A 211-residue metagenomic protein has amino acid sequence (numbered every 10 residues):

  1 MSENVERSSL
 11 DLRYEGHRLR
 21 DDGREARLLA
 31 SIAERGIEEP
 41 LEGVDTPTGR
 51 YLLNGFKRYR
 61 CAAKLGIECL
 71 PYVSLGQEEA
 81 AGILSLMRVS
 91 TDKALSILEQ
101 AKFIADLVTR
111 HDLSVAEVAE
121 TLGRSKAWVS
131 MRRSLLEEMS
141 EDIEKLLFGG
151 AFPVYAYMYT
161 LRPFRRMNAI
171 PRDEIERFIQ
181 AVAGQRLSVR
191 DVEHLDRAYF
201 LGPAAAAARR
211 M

Functional and structural regions predicted by a protein language model:
M1-S74: Short, charged/polar connector segments at secondary-structure boundaries
E6, D21, D45, G76-E79 (+5 more regions): General structural signal for secondary-structure boundaries
E15, T48-G49, T91, F148 (+2 more regions): A general structural-boundary detector
H17-L19, R60-E144, F148: Amphipathic, charge-rich alpha-helical segments that serve as recognition/docking helices
R20-R27, D92-K93, E99, D191-V192 (+1 more regions): Short N-terminal secondary-structure initiator segments
A30-G43, K93-A94, L98-E117, R177-Q185: Short, charge-rich amphipathic segments
A101, A105-R110, A127, M131-M211: Amphipathic alpha-helical extensions and coiled-coil-like segments
